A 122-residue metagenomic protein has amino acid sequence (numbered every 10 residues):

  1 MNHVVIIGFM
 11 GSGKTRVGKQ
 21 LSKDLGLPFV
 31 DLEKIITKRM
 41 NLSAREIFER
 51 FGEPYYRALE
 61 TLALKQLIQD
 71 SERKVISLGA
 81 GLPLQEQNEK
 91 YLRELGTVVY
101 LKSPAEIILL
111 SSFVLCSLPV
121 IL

Functional and structural regions predicted by a protein language model:
H3: Walker A (P-loop) ATP-phosphate-binding motif of ABC ATPase nucleotide-binding domains
I6: Hydrophobic anchor at the beta1->P-loop junction of P-loop NTPases
F9: P-loop (Walker A) phosphate-binding loop of NTP-binding proteins
T15: Walker A/P-loop
K23-K34, L42: Post-Walker A helix-loop "phosphate-sensing" segment adjacent to the P-loop in P-loop NTPases
K34-R93: ATP-dependent small-molecule kinase phosphotransfer cores that center on conserved nucleotide phosphate-binding segments
L95-L122: A glycine- and Lys/Arg-enriched "phosphate-lid" helix/loop adjacent to the NTP-binding pocket of small-molecule kinases
